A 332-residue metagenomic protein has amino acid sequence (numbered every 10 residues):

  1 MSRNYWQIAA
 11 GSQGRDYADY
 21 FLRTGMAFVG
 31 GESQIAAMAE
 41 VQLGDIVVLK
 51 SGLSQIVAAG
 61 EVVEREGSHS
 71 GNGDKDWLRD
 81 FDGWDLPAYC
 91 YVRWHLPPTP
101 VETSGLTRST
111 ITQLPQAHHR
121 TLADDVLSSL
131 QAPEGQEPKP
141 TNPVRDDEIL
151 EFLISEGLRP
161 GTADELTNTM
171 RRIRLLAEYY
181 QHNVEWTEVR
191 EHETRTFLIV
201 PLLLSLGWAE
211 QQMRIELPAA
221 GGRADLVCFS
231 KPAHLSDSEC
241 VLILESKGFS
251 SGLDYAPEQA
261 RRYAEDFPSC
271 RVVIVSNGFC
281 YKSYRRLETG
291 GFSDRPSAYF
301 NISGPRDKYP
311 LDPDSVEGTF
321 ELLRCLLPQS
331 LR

Functional and structural regions predicted by a protein language model:
M1-Q13, M26-S33, G71-E156: Contiguous surface segments at macromolecular interaction interfaces
Y17-Y20, S70-N72, V101-T103, D237-S238 (+1 more regions): Active-site-adjacent loop/helix micro-motif of nuclease/hydrolase catalytic cores
A37-K50: Short coil-to-beta transition motif at edge beta-strands of beta-rich domains
V41-L43, T141-V272, C280-R332: A short, conserved, highly charged catalytic patch centered on acidic carboxylates
V48-L49, V273-S276: A structural signal for short, well-ordered beta-strand segments and their strand-loop junctions that often border
I56-E66: Short beta-strand-centered aromatic/proline hotspots
V62-E64, W94-L96, G248: A residue-level detector for short acidic-glycine micro-motifs
L96-P98, N277-C280: Short beta-alpha junction loops
